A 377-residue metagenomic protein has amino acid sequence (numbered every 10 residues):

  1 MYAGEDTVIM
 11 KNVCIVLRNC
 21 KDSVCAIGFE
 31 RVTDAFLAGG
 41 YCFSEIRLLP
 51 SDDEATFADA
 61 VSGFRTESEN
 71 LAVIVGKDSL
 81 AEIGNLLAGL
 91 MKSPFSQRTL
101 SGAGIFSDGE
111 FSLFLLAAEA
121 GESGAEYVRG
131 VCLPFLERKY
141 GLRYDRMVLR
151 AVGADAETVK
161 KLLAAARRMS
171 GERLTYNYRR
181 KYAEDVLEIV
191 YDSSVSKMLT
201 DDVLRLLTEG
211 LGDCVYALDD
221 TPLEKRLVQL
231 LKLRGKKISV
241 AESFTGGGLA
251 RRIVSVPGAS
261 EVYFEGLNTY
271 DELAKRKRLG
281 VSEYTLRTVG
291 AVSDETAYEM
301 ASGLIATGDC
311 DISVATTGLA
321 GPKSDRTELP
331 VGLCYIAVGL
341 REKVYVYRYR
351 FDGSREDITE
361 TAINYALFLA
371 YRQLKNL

Functional and structural regions predicted by a protein language model:
M1-I9: Short, Lys/Arg-enriched N-terminal segments with co-localized hydrophobic residues within the first ~10-30 amino acids
V13-A118, S123-C132, M198-L377: Short alpha-helical segments enriched in small residues
K139-D155: Short glycine-/aliphatic-rich beta-strand segments at the starts of folded cytosolic domains
A151-G153, E188-V195: Short beta-strand-to-loop capping motifs
G153-L174: Short amphipathic alpha-helix segments
E157-K160, S194-D202: Short, conserved charged micro-motifs
L162-A164, K181-D185, G332-Y335, V346-R348: A contiguous loop/helix-start segment that scaffolds small-molecule binding in enzyme catalytic cores
E172-Y178, D311-A315: A short linear hydrophobic-aromatic micro-motif
